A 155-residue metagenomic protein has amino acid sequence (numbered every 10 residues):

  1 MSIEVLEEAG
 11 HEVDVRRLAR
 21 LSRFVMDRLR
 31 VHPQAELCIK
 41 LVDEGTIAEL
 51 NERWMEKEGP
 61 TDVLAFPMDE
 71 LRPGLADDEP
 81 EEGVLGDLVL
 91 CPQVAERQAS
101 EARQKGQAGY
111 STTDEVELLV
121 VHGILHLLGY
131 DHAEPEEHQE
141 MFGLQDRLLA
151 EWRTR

Functional and structural regions predicted by a protein language model:
M1-E117, L125-R155: An acidic/histidine-cluster motif and surrounding catalytic segment that typifies divalent-metal-assisted enzyme active
